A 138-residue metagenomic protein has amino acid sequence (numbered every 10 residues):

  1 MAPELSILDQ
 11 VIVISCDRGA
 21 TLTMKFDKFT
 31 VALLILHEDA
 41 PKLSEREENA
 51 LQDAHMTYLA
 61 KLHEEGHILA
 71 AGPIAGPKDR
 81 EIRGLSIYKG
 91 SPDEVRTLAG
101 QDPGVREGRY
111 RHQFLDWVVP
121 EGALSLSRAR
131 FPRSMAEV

Functional and structural regions predicted by a protein language model:
E4-V138: Conserved, structured core segments of small domains
